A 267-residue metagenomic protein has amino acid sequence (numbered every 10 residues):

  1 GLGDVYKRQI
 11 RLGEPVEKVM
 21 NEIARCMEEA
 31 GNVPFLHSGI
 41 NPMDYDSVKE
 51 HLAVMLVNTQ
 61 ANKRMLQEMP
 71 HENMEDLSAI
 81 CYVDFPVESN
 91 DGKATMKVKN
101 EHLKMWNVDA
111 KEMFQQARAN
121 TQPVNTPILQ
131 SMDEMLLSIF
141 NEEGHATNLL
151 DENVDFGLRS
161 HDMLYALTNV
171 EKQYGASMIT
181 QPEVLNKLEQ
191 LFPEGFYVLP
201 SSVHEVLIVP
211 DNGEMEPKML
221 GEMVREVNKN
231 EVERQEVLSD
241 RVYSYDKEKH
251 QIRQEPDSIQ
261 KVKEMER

Functional and structural regions predicted by a protein language model:
L2-Y6: Short, small-residue-biased leader/transition segments that mark boundaries at the very start of proteins
K7-R11: A short, exposed loop/beta-hairpin motif centered on an aromatic-Gly-Thr core
E17-K18, E22-C26, N228-E231: Basic, alpha-helical nucleic-acid-binding regions used in initiation and control of genome expression
R25-K97: Intrinsically disordered, low-complexity linker/loop segments enriched in Gly/Pro and charged/polar residues
M65-E231: A contiguous, surface-oriented mixed alpha/beta subdomain in the mid-to-C-terminal portion of proteins that forms
P210-G213, Y245-K249, E255-P256: Short acidic-glycine loop/turn motifs at beta-strand connectors
M223-E226, E231-Y245, H250-I252: Helix-rich interaction surfaces within compact, conserved domain-sized segments that mediate assembly or partner
Q260-R267: Non-Sec secretion/translocation targeting segments of pathogen effectors
